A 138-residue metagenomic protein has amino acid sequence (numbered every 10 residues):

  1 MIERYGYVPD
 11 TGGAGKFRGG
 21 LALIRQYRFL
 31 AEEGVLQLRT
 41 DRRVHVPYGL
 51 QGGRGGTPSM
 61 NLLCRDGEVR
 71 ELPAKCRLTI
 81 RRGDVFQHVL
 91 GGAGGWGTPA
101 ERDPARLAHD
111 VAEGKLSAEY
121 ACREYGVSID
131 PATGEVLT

Functional and structural regions predicted by a protein language model:
M1-C64: Long, charge-dense accessory insertions within large macromolecular proteins
G13, A74-C76: Short, conserved secondary-structure segments in the cores of folded domains
L63-E71: Short, structured beta-strand/loop micro-motifs enriched in basic residues and often containing a Trp
E71-L72, A93-R102: Short, Lys/Arg- and Gly-enriched loop/turn segments at beta-strand edges
I80-R81: Short, well-ordered loop/turn sites that connect or cap secondary structure elements
A100-T138: Intrinsic disorder at enzyme termini
